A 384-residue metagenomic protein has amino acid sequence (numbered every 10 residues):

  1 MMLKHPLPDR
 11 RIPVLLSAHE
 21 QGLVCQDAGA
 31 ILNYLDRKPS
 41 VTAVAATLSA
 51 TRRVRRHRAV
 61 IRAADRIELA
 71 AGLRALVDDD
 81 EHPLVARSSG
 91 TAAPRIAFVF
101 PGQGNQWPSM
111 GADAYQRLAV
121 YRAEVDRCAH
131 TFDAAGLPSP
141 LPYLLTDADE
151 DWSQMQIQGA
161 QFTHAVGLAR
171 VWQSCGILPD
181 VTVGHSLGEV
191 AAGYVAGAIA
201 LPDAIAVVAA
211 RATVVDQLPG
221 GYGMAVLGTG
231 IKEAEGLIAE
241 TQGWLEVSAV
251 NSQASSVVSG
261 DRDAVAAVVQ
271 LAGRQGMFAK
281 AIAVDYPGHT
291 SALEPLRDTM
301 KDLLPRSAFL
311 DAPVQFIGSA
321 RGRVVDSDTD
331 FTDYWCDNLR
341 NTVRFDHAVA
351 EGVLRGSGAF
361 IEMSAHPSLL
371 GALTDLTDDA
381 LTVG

Functional and structural regions predicted by a protein language model:
M1-R95, A112, L218-A225, I231-E233 (+1 more regions): Flexible catalytic loop/linker elements that gate and position reactive groups at enzyme active sites
V41-T42, A46, V125-E150: N-terminal structural subdomain of ketosynthase/condensing enzymes
G72, Y143-L369: Acyltransferase
A92-A123, R127-C128: Short, surface-exposed "cap/lid" segments of acyl-processing enzymes
P108-M110, V268, L370-L373: Short glycine-/acidic-enriched loop or helix-start segments at secondary-structure transitions that form or flank
Y121-L137, A209-G221: Short, conserved aromatic-histidine micro-motifs
L369-G384: Short acidic, glycine/proline-enriched helix-loop-strand junctions
